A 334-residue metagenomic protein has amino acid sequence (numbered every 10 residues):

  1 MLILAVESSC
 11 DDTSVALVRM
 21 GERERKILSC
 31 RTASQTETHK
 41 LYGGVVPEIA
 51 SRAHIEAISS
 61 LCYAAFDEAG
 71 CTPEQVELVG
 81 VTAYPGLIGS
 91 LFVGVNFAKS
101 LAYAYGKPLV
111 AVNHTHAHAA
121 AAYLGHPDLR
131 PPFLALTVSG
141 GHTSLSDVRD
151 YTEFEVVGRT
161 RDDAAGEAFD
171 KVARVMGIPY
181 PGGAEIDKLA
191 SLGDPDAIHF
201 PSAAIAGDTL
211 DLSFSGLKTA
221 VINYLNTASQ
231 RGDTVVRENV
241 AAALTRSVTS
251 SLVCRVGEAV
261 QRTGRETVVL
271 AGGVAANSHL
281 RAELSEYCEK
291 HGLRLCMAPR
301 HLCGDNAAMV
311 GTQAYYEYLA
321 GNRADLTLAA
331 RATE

Functional and structural regions predicted by a protein language model:
L2-P85, N96, H114: N-terminal beta-alpha supersecondary unit
T13-R19, A135-T137, T143-D147: Short beta-strand scaffold segments in enzyme catalytic cores
C30, K188-V268, N277-Y287, H291 (+1 more regions): A contiguous, well-structured pocket-lining segment that forms one wall/lid of small-molecule binding clefts in soluble
V81-Y105, S278-Y287: Short Gly/Thr/Asp-enriched flexible loops that form oxyanion-binding sites at enzyme active sites
A111-L134, Q313: Conserved phosphate-binding catalytic cores of ATP/NTP-utilizing and phosphoryl-transfer enzymes
A111-V112, V268, L284-M309: Conserved phosphate-binding/catalytic loops in two-lobed NTP-binding clefts
A120, A298-E334: Glycine-rich phosphate-binding/hydrolytic loop that grips phosphoryl groups
P127, D150-D194, K218-T219, N223-A228 (+1 more regions): Glycine-rich phosphate-binding loop plus the immediately following alpha-helix
